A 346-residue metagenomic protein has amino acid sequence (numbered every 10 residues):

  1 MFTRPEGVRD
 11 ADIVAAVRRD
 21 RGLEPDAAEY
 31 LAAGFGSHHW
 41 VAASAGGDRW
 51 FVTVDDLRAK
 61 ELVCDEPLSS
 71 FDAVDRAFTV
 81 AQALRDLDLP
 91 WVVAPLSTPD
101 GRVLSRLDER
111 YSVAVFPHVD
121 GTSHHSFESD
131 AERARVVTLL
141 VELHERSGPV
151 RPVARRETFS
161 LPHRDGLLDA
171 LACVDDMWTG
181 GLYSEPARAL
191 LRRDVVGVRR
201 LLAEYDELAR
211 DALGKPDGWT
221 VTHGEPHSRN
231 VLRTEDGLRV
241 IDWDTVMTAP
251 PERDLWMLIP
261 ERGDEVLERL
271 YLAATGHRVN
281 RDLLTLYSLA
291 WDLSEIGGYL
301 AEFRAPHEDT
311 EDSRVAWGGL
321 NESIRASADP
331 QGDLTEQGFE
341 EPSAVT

Functional and structural regions predicted by a protein language model:
M1-A28: Juxta-kinase regulatory segment immediately upstream of eukaryotic protein kinase catalytic domains
A32-S44, F51-V52, P95, A203-L255 (+1 more regions): Active-site acidic catalytic loop and adjacent metal/ATP-binding pocket of ATP-dependent phosphoryl transfer enzymes
A43-A154: ATP-binding pocket architecture of kinase catalytic cores
D56-R58, S112-S126, C173-E185, L293-T310: A glycine-centered beta->alpha junction motif in the catalytic cores of kinase/phosphotransferase enzymes
P99, S126-R193, W219: A cross-family kinase active-site recognition segment
R156, V279-Y287: All-alpha amphipathic helical-bundle segments outside canonical DNA-binding/catalytic cores that form hydrophobic
M177, G297-T346: ATP/Mg2+ or Mg2+-diphosphate-binding catalytic cores that bind nucleotide phosphates or diphosphates via glycine-rich
P251-V279, L289-H307, G318-S327: Active-site activation/catalytic loop segments of kinase-like enzymes and analogous catalytic loops in related
